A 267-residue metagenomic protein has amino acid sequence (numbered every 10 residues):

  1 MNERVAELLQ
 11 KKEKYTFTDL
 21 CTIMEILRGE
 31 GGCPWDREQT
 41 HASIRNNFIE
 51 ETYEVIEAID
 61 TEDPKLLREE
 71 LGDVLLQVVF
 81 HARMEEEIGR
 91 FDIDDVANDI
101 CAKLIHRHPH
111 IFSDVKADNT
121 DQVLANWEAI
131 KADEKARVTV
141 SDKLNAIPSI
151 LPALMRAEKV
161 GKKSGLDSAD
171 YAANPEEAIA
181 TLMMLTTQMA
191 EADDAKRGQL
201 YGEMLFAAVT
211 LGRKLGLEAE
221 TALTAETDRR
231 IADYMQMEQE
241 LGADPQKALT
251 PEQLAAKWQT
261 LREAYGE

Functional and structural regions predicted by a protein language model:
M1-E70, L76-E267: Flexible "arm" and connector segments at domain edges
